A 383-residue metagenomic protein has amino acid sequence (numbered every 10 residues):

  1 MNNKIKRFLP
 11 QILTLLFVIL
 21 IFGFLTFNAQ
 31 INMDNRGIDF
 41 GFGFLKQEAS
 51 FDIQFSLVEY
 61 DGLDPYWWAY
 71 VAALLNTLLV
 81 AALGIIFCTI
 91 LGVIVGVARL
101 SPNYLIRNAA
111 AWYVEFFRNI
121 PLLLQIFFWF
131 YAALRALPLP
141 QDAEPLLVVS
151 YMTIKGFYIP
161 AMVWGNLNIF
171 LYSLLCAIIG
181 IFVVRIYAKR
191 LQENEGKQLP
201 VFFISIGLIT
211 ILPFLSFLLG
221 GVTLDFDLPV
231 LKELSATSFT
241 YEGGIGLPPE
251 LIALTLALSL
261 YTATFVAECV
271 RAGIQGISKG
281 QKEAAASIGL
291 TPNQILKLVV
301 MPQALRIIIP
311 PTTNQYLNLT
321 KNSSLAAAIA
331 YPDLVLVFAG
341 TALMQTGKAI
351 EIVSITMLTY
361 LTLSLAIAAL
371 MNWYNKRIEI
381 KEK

Functional and structural regions predicted by a protein language model:
M1-K383: Transmembrane alpha-helices and adjacent helix-loop boundaries
